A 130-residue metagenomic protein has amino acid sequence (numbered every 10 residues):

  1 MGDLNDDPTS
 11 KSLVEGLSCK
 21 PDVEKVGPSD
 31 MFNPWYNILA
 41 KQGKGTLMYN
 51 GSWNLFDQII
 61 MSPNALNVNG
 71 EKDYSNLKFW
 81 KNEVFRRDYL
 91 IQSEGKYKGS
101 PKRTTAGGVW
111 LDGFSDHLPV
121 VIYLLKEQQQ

Functional and structural regions predicted by a protein language model:
M1-D3: Active-site flanking residues adjacent to catalytic metal/cofactor-binding acidic residues
N5-Q130: Metal-dependent phosphoester-hydrolase catalytic domains
